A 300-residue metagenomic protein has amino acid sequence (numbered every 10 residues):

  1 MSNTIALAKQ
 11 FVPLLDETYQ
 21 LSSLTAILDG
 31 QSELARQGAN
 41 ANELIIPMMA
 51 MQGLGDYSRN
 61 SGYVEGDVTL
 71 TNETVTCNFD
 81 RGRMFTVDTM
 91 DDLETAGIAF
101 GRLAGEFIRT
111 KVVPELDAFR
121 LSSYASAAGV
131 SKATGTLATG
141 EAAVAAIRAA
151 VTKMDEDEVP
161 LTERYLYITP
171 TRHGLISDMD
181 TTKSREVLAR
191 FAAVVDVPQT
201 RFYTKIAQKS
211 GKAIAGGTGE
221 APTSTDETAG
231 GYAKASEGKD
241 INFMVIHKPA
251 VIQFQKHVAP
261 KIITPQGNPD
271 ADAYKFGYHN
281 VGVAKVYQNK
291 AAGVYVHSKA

Functional and structural regions predicted by a protein language model:
M1-C77, K285, Y295-S298: N-terminal "assembly arms/tails" that initiate or stabilize quaternary assembly in self-assembling proteins
F11-S23, A146, A150, F243-A259: Short, Φ-rich (hydrophobic/aromatic) sequence segments
A35, K153-D157, P265: A generic local secondary-structure boundary/capping motif
N40, L44-M48, D155-K256: Extended oligomerization regions of viral-like shell subunits
I45, M51, V64, T71-T95 (+1 more regions): Structured, hydrophobic secondary-structure cores that serve as assembly/anchoring elements
D91-L161, P170, V296-A300: Alpha-helical scaffold segments that mediate packing/assembly in large oligomeric complexes
V258-A300: Extended, compositionally biased alpha-helical segments that mediate assembly or anchoring
